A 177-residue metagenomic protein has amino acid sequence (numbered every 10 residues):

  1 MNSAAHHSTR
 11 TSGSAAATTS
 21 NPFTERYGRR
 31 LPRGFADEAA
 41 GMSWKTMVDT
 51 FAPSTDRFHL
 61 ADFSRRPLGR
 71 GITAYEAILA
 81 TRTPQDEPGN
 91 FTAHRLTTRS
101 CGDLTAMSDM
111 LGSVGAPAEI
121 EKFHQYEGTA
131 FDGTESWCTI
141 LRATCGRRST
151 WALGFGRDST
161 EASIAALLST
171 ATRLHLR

Functional and structural regions predicted by a protein language model:
N2-T134: Terminal or standalone catalytic/regulatory effector modules within metabolic enzymes and repeat proteins
E87-F91, R142-R177: Mixed-charge, glycine-accented linear interaction segment located at domain edges/termini
Y126-R148: Short, solvent-exposed interaction modules
